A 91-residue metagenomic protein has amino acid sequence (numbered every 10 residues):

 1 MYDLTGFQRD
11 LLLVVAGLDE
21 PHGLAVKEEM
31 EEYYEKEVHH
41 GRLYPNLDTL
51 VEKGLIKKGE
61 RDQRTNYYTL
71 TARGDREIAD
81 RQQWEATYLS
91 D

Functional and structural regions predicted by a protein language model:
M1-E20: Short alpha-helical segments that sit at the start of domains
L13, E28, A79: A cross-family signal for key residues in well-ordered alpha-helices that form functional helical elements
P21-E31: Short acidic, hydrophobic short linear motifs in intrinsically disordered regions
E31-R42: Short, positively charged loop/turn segments that connect secondary-structure elements
L43-K53: Basic amphipathic alpha-helical segments that dock to polyanions
E52-D62, T69: Beta-hairpin "wing" of winged helix-turn-helix
Q63-Q82: Basic, amphipathic "hinge/linker" alpha-helix immediately C-terminal to the N-terminal HTH DNA-binding motif
R81-D91: Amphipathic alpha-helical dimerization/coiled-coil segments that flank or bridge DNA-binding/regulatory modules
